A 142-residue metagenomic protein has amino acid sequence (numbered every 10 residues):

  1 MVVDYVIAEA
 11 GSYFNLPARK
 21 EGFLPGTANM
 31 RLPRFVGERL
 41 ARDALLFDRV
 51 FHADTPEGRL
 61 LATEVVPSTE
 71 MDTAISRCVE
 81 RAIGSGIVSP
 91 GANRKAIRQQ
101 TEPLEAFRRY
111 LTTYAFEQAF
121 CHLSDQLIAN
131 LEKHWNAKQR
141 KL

Functional and structural regions predicted by a protein language model:
M1-I87: Crotonase-fold acyl-CoA enzyme core
D48, H52-D54, T69, T73 (+2 more regions): C-terminal alpha-helix plus adjacent terminal tail
